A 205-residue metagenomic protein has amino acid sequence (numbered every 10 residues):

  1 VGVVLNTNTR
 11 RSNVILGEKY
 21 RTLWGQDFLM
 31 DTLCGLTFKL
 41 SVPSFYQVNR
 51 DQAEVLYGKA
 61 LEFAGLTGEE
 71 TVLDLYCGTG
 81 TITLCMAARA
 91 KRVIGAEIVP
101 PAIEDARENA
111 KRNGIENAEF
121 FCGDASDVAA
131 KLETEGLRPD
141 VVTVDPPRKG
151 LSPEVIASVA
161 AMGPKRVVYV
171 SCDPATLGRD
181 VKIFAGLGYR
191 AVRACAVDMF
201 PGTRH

Functional and structural regions predicted by a protein language model:
G2-H205: Rossmann-like S-adenosyl-L-methionine
